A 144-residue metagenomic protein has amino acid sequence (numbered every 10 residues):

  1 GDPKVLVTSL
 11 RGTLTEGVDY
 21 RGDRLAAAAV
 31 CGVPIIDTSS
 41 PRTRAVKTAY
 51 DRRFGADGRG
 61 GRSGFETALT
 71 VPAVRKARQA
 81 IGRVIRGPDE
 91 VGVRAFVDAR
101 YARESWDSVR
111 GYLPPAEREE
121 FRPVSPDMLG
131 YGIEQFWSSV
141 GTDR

Functional and structural regions predicted by a protein language model:
G1-R144: ASCE RecA-like P-loop NTPase motor cores that couple ATP hydrolysis to mechanical translocation on nucleic acids
